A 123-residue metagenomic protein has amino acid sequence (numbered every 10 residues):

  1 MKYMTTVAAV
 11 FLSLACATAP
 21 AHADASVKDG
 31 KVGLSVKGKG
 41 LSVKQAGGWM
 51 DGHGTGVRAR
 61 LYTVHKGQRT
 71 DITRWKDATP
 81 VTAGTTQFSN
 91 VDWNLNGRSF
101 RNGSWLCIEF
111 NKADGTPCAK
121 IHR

Functional and structural regions predicted by a protein language model:
M1-A23: Secretory targeting and sorting signals
L12, P20-H22, G56, W75 (+1 more regions): Short, intrinsically disordered, low-complexity terminal segments
A17, H53-V57, N102, G115: Short loop/turn segments at connectors of secondary-structure elements within structured domains
D24-I72: Short, surface-exposed binding/anchoring microloops in extracellular/periplasmic proteins
L41-K44, T82-N94: Aromatic sugar-binding surface patches on proteins that engage polysaccharides or sugar-phosphate polymers
W49-D51, D92-F100: Short linear motifs in intrinsically disordered
T70-T86, R123: Solvent-exposed serine/threonine-rich low-complexity stretches and specific carbohydrate-binding patches
N96-R123: Short, exposed beta-strand-loop hairpins at the edges of beta-sheets in extracellular/periplasmic proteins
